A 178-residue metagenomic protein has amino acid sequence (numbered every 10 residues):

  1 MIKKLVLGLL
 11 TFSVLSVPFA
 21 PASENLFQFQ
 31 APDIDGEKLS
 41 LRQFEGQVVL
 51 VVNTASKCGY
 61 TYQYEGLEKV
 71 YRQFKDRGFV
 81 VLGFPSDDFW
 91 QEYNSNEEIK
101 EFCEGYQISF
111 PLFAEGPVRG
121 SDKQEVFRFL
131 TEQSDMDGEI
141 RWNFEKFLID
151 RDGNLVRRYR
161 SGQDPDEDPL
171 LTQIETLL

Functional and structural regions predicted by a protein language model:
M1-L7: Bacterial N-terminal signal peptides that target proteins for export
G8-S16: Bacterial N-terminal signal peptides
F19-R42, E125: N-terminal "domain-start" segment that seeds a small globular fold
D33, N53-K57: Amphipathic alpha-helical repeat scaffolds
E45-L50: Local sequence-structure signature of Cys/Sec-based thiol-disulfide redox active-site neighborhoods
Y60-K123: Structural microenvironment flanking redox-active thiols in thiol-disulfide oxidoreductases
E125-R128, E132-L178: Thiol-/selenol-based redox modules, centered on thioredoxin-like and closely related oxidoreductase domains
